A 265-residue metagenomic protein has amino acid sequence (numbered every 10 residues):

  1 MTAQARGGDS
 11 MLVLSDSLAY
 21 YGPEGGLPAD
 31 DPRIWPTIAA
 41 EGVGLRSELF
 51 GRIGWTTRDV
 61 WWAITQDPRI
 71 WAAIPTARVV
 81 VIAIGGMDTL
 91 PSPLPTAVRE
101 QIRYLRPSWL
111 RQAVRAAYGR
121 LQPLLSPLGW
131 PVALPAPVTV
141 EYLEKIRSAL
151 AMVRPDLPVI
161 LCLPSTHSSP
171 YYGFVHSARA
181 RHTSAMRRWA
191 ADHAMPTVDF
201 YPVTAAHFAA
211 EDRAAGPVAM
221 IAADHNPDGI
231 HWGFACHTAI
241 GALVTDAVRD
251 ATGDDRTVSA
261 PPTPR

Functional and structural regions predicted by a protein language model:
M1-G7, D254-R265: Actinobacteria-biased recognition of intrinsically disordered, low-complexity terminal regions
M1-T76, V80, E211-D212: Serine-esterase "nucleophile elbow" of acetyl-processing enzymes
P68-F234, T238, A242-P262: Alpha-helical cap/lid subdomain in secreted, periplasmic, or secretory-pathway luminal O-acyl-processing enzymes
